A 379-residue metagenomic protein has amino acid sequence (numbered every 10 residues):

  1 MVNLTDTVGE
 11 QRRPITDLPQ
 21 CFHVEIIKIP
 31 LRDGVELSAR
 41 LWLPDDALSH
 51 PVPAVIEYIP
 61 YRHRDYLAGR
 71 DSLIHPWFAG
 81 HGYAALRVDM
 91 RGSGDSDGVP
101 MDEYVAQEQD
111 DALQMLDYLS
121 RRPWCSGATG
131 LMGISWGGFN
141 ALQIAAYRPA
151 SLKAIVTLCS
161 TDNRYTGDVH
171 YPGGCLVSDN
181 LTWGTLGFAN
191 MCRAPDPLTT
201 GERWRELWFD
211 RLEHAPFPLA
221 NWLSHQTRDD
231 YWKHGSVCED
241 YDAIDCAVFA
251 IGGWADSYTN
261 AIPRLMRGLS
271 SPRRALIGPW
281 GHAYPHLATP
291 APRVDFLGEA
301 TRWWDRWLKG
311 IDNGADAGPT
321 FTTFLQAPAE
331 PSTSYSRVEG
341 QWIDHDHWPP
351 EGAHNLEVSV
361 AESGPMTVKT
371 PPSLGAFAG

Functional and structural regions predicted by a protein language model:
V2, E10, H286, P290-G379: C-terminal, loop-rich substrate-recognition/catalytic regions characterized by aromatic stacking residues
E10-H50: N-terminal cap/lid segment of alpha/beta-hydrolase-fold proteins
D46-S120, V169-H170, L176: Cap/lid segment of the alpha/beta-hydrolase catalytic domain
D71-S72, G80, A146-A243: Accessory cap/linker subdomain of secreted extracellular hydrolases
P123-S135: Alpha/beta-hydrolase fold nucleophile elbow
G133-Q143: Glycine-rich nucleophile elbow surrounding the catalytic serine of serine-hydrolase chemistry
I244, A250-G252: Short beta-strand/loop motif that positions the catalytic acidic residue of the alpha/beta-hydrolase fold
N260-R274: Active-site-adjacent alpha-helix of alpha/beta-hydrolase-fold enzymes
